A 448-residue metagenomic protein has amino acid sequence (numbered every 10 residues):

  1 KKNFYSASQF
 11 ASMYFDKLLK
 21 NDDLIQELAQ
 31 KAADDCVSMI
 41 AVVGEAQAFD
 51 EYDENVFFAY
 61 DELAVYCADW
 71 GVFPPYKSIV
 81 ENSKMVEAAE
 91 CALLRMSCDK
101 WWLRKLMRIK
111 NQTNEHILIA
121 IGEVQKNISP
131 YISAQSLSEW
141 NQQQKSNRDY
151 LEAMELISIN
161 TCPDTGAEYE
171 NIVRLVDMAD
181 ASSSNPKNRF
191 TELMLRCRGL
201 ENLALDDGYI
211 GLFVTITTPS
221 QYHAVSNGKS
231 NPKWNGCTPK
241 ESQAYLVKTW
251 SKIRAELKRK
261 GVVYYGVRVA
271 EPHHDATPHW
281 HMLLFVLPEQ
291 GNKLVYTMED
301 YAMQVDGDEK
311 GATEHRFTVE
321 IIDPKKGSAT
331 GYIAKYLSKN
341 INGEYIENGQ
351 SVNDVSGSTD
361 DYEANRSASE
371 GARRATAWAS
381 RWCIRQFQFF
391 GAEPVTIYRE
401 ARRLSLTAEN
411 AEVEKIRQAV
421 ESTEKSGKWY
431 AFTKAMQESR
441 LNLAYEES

Functional and structural regions predicted by a protein language model:
K1-A276, P288-S448: Right-hand nucleic-acid polymerase module
L283-L287: Short hydrophobic/aromatic beta-strand micro-patches that form the beta-sheet surface supporting nucleotide- or nucleic
